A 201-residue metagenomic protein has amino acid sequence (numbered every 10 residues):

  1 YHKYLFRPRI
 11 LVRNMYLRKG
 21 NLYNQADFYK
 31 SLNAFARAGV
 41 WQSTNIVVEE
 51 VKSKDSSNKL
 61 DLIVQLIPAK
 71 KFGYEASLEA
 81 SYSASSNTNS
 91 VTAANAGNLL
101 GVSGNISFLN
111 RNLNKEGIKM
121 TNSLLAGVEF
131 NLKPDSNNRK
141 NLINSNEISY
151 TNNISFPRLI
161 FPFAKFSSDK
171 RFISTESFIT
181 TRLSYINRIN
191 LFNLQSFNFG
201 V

Functional and structural regions predicted by a protein language model:
Y1-V91, L125-A126, F130: Periplasmic polypeptide-binding modules associated with outer-membrane biogenesis and secretion
N58, N98-V102, L142-Y150, N193-F197: Residues that define the transmembrane beta-barrel architecture of outer-membrane proteins
I67-A69, S107-L113, N153-L159, S184: Structural signature of outer-membrane beta-barrel channels/translocons
P68, T92-A96, N110, N138-L142 (+2 more regions): Outer-membrane beta-barrel proteins
K71, S81-N87, R111, G127-K133 (+3 more regions): Sequence/structural signature of outer-membrane beta-barrel proteins
A76-Y82, G104-I106, N122-V128, Y150-N152 (+2 more regions): Transmembrane beta-barrel strands of outer-membrane/channel proteins
N87-V91, L132-N138, A164-D169, L191-S196: Outer-membrane beta-barrel translocator domains and adjoining extracellular loop/strand segments of Gram-negative
L113-M120, R158-E176, L191: Short loop/turn motifs that connect adjacent beta-strands in outer-membrane beta-barrel proteins
